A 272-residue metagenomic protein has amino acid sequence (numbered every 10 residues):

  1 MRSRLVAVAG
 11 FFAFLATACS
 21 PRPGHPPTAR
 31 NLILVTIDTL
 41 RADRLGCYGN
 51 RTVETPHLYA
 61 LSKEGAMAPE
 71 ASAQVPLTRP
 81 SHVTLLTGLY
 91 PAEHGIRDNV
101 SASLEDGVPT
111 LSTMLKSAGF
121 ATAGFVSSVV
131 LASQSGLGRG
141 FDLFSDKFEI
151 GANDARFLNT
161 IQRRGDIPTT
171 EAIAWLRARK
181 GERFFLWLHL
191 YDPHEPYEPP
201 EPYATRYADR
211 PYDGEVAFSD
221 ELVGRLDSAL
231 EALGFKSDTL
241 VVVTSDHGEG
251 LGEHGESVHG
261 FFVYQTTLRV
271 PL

Functional and structural regions predicted by a protein language model:
M1-V8: Bacterial N-terminal signal peptides that target proteins for export
R2, L15-L272: Catalytic domains that recognize anionic headgroups
